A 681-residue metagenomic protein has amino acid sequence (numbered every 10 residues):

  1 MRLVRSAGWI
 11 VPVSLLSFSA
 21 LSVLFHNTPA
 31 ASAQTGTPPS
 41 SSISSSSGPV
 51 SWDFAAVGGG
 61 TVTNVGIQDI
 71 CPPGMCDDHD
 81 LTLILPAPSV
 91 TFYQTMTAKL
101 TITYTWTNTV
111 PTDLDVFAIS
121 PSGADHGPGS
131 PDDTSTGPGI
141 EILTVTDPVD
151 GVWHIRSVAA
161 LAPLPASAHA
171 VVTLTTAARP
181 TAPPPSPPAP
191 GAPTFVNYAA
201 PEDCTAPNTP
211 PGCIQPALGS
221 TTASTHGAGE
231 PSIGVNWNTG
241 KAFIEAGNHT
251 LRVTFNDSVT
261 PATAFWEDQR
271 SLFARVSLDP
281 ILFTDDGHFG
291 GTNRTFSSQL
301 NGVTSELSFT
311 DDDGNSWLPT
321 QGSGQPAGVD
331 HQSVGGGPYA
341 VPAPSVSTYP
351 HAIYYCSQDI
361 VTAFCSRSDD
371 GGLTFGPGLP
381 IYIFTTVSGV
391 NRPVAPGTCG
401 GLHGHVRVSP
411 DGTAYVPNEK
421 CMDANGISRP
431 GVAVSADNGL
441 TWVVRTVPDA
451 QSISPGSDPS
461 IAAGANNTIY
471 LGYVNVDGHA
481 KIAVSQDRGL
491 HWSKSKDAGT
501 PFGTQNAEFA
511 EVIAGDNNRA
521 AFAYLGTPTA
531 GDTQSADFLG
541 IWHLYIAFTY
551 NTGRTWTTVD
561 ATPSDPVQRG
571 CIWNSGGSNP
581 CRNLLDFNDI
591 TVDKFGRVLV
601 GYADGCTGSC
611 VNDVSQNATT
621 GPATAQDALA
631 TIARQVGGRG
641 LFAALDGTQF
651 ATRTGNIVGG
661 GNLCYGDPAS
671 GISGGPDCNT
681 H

Functional and structural regions predicted by a protein language model:
M1-A7: N-terminal secretory signal peptides that target proteins for export/translocation
I10-H26: Bacterial N-terminal signal peptides
S19, S130-T136, T562-P566: Short linear Ser/Thr-Pro motifs
A30-A33: Boundary at the C-terminal end of the N-terminal hydrophobic targeting segment
G36-T97, T101, T107-T109, L164-P165 (+1 more regions): C-terminal PAP-associated
T112-D115: Calcium-regulated, polybasic anionic-phospholipid
F117-V171: Noncatalytic accessory or regulatory domains flanking protease catalytic cores in secreted, cell-surface, and selected
